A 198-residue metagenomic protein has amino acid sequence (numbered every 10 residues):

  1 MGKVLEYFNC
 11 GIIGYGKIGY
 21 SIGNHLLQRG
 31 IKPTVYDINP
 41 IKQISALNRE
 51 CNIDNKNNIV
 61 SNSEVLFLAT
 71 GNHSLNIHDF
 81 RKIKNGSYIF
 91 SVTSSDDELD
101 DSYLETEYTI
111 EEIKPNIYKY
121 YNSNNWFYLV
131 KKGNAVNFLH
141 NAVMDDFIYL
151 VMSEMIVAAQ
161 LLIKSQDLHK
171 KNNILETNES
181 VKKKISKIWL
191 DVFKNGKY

Functional and structural regions predicted by a protein language model:
M1-L27: Glycine-rich adenosine-cofactor-binding loop
M1-V4, D100-Y198: Adenosine-phosphate binding glycine-rich loop
I12, K32-Y36, I53, V65 (+5 more regions): Hydrophobic alpha-helical scaffolding
I13, Q28-R49: NAD(P)-binding Rossmann-fold cofactor-contacting core
I13-Y15, R29, Y36, D54-K56 (+3 more regions): Generic beta-strand/beta-sheet core signal
K17-I18, P40-I41, N72-H73, S94-D97 (+3 more regions): Short, glycine-/Ser/Thr-/acidic-enriched flexible segments
I22-G23, Q43, F80: Generic hydrophobic/aromatic pocket-lining and core-packing "Φ" positions
L47-N125: Rossmann-like adenosine-cofactor binding region
